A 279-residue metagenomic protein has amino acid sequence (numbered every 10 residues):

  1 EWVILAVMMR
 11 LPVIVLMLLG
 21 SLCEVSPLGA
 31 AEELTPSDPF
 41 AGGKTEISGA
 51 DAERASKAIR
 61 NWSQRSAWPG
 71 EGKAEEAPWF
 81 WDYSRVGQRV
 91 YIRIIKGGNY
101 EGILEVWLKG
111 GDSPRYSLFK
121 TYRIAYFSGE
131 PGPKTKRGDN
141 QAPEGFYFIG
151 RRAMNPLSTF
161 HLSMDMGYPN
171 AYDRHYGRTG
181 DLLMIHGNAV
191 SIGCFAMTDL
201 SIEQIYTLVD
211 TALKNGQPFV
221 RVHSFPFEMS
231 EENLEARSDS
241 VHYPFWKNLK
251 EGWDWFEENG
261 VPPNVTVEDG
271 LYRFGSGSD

Functional and structural regions predicted by a protein language model:
A6-V15: Bacterial N-terminal signal peptides that target proteins for export
I14-E24: Bacterial N-terminal signal peptides
L28-I192, L200-D279: N-terminal pre-domains immediately preceding structured catalytic cores
M197: A conserved hydrophobic position in a structured secondary element of the catalytic/binding core that shapes
